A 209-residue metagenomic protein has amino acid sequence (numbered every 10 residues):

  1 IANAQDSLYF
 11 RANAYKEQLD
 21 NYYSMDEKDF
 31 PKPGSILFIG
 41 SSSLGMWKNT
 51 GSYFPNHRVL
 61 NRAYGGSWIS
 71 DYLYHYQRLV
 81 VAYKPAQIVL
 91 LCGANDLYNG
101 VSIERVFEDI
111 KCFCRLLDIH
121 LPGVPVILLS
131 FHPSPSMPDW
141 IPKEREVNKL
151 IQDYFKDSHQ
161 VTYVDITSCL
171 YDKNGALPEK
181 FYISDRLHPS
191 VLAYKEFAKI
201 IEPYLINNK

Functional and structural regions predicted by a protein language model:
I1-L37, K48, S52, N208: N-terminal secretory targeting modules
D29-K32, Y53-F54, A82, H120 (+1 more regions): Extracellular/periplasmic catalytic domains that process cell-envelope and extracellular macromolecules
L37-I39, L60: Conserved beta-strand elements of the Class I
I39-G40, G93, I166: A secondary-structure boundary/capping signal
L44-Y53, R58-L60, I69-F107, I127 (+1 more regions): Oxyanion-hole/transition-state-stabilizing segment in secreted/luminal serine hydrolases and related acyltransferases
E104-F113, K143-N148: Charged helix-capping and loop-helix junction motifs
L121-P125: A short helix->loop->beta-strand "cap" motif at the edges of active sites that frequently abuts
P135-K209: Catalytic His-Asp segment of secreted/periplasmic serine-dependent ester chemistry enzymes
